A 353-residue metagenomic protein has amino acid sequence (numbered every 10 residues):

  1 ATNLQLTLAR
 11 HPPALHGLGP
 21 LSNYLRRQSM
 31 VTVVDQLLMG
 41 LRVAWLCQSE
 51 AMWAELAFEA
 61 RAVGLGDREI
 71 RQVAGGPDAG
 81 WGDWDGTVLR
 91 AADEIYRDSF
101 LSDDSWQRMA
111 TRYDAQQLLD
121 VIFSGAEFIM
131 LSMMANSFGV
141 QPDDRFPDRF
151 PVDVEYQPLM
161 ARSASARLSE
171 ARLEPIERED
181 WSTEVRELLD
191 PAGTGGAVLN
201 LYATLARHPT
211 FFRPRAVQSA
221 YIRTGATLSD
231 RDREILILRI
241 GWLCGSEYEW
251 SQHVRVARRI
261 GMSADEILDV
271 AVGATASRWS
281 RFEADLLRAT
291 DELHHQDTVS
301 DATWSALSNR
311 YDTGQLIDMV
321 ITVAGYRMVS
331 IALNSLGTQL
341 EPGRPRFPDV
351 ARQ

Functional and structural regions predicted by a protein language model:
A1-Q353: Hydrophobic alpha-helical segments
